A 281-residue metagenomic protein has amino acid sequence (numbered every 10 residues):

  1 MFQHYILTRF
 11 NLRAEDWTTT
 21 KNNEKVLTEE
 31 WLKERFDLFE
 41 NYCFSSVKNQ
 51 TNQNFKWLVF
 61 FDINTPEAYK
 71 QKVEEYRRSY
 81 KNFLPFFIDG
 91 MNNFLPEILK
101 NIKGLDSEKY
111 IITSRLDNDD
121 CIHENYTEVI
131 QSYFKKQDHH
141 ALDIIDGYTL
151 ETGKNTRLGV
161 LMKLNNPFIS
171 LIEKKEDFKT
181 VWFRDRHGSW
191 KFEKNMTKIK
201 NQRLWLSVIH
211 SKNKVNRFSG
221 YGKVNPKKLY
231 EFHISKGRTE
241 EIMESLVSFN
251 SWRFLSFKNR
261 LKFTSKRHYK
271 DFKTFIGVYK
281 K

Functional and structural regions predicted by a protein language model:
M1, L7, I172-K281: C-terminal catalytic/acceptor-binding lobe
Q3-T8, S46-V47, F55-F60: Hydrophobic targeting segments
Y5-L7, N11-R35: A solvent-exposed, charged loop/short amphipathic helix patch at secondary-structure junctions
E24-T28, F44-N54, Y76-Y80: Short, acidic, metal-binding catalytic loop of nucleotide-sugar glycosyltransferases
N54-N64, F87-D89: Short beta-strand/loop segment that forms part of the nucleotide-sugar
E67-E75: Acidic helix N-cap motif at the loop->helix transition within catalytic regions of sugar-transfer enzymes
N92-D106, C121-K200: Conserved catalytic core of nucleotide-sugar-dependent glycosyltransferases
E108-C121: Short beta-strand-to-loop acidic/aromatic patch adjacent to the donor-nucleotide binding site
